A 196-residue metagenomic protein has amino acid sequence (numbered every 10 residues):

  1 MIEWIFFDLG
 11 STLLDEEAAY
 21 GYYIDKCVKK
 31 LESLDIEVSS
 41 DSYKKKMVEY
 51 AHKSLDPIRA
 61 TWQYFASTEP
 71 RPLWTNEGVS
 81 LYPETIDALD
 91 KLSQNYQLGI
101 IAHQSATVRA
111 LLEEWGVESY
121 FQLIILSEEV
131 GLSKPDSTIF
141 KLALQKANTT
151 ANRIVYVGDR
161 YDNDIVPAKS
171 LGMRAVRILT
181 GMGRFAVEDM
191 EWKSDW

Functional and structural regions predicted by a protein language model:
M1-I5, L34, I86, D90 (+1 more regions): Asp-based, Mg2+/Mn2+-dependent phosphohydrolase catalytic module
M1-Q94, R109-A110: N-terminal helical cap/lid subdomain that shapes the substrate entry/recognition surface in HAD-like hydrolases
